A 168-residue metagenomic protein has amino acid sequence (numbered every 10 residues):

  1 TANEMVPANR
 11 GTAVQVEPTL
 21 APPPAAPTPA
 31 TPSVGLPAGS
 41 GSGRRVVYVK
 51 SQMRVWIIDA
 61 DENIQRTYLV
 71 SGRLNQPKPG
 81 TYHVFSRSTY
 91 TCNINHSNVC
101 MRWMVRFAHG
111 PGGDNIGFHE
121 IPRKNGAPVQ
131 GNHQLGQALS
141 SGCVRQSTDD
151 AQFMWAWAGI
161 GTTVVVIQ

Functional and structural regions predicted by a protein language model:
T1-S86, Y90-C92, I167-Q168: Intrinsically disordered, low-complexity, Pro/Ser/Thr/Asn/Gly/Ala-rich spacer/linker segments adjacent to signal
N9, T31, G39-G41, S88-Q168: Exported/periplasmic cell-wall-interacting domains
